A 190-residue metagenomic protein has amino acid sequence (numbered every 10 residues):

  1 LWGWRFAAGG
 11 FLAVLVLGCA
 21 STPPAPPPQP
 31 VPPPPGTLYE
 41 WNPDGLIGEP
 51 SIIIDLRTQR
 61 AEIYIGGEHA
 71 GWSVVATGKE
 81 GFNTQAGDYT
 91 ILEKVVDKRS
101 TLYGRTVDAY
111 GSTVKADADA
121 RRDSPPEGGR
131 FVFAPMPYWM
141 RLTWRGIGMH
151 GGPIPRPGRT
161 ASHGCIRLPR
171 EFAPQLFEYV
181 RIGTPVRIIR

Functional and structural regions predicted by a protein language model:
L1-W2: N-terminal secretory signal peptides that target proteins for export/translocation
A7-G18: Bacterial N-terminal signal peptides
L17-L38: Bacterial Sec signal peptide processing site at the extreme N-terminus
C19, P24-P26, K79-A86, R105-R190: Exported/periplasmic cell-wall-interacting domains
P34-S51, L56-R57, G71-T90, L102 (+2 more regions): N-terminal post-signal-peptidase region of extra-cytosolic proteins
I54-R60, A134-M136: A short, compositionally biased
R57-Q59, G66-H69, G78-E80, K94-D97 (+3 more regions): Solvent-exposed coil/turn segments that connect beta secondary-structure elements in extracytoplasmic/periplasmic
K98-R105: Short acidic, Gly/Pro-enriched loop/turn segments at secondary-structure junctions
